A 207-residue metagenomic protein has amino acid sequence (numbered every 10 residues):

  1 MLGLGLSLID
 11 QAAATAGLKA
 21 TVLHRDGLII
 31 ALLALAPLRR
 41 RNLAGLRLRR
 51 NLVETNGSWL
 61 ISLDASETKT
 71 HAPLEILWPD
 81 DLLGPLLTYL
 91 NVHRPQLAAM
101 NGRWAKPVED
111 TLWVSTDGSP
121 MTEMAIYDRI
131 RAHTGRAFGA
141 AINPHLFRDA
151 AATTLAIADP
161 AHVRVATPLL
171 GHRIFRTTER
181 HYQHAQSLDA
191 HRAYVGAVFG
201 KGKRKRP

Functional and structural regions predicted by a protein language model:
M1-R40: Basic, Lys/Arg- and aromatic-enriched nucleic-acid-binding interface segment
K19-L23, L77, I142-N143: Short helix-capping and inter-helix turn/linker motifs at the boundaries of alpha-helical repeat units
I29, N42-L46, A166: Alpha-helix N-cap/helix-start motif at helix boundaries, enriched for small hydrophobics
R41, G45-P85: Conserved tyrosine-mediated DNA breakage-rejoining catalytic core shared by Y-recombinases
P79-A140: Active-site/catalytic core of tyrosine-dependent DNA strand-transfer enzymes
A99-N101, G118-P120, Y127-P168, H172-F175 (+1 more regions): Short, basic (Lys/Arg/His-rich) helix/loop patches that form interaction surfaces in the mid-to-C-terminal regions
L169-V198: Catalytic-site neighborhood detector that most strongly recognizes the C-terminal catalytic loop/helix of tyrosine
G196-P207: C-terminal secondary-structure termini that scaffold catalytic or DNA-interacting sites
